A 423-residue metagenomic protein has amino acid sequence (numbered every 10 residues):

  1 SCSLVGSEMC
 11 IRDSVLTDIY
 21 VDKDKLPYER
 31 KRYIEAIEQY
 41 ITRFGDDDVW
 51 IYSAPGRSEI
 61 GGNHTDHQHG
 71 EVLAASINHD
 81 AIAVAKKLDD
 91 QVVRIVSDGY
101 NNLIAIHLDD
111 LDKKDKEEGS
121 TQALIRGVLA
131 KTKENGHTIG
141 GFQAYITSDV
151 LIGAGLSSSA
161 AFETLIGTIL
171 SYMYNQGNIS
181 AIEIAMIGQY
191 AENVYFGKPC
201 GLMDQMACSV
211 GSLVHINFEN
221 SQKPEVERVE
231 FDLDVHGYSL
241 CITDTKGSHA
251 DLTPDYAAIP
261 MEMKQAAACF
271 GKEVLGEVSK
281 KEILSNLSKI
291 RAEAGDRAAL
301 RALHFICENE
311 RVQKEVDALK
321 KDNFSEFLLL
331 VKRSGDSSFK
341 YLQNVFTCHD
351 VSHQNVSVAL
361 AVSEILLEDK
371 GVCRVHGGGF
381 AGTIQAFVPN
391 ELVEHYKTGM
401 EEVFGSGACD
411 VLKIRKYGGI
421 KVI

Functional and structural regions predicted by a protein language model:
S1-G6, I11: Single conserved hydrophobic/aromatic residue that forms the stacking wall/gate of nucleotide- or nucleobase-binding
S14-I51, H79-I187, V356, S363-L367: Anion-binding (especially nucleotide phosphate/pyrophosphate-binding) glycine-rich loop and adjoining beta-alpha core
R43, H137-Q143, S148, S171-Y172 (+6 more regions): Structural signature of cysteine-dependent C-C bond-forming condensing enzymes
I51-R57, G61-N63, V210-L213, S221-P224 (+2 more regions): Glycine-rich, charge-dense phosphate/pyrophosphate-binding loop(s) and the adjacent flexible "lid"/catalytic subdomain
E59, D66-V72, S76-N78, E118-L124 (+5 more regions): FAD-binding core of FAD-dependent oxidoreductases, characterized by glycine-rich FAD pyrophosphate-binding loops
Q91-R94, D251-D255, E391-T398: Short, conserved charged micro-motifs
K198-R297: Acidic-enriched catalytic cores of C-N bond-cleaving enzymes acting on peptides and small amides
